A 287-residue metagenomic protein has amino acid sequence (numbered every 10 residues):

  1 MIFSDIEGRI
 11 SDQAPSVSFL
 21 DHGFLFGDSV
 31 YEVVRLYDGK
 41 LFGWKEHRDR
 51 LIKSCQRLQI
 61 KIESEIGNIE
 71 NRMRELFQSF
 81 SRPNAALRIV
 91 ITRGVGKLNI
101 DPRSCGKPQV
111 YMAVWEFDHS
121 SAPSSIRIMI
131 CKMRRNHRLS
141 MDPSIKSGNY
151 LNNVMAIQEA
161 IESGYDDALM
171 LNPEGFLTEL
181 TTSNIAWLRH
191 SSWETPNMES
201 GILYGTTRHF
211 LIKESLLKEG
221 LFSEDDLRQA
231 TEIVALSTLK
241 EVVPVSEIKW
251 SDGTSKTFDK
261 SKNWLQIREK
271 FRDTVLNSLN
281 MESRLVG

Functional and structural regions predicted by a protein language model:
M1-Q78, T92, K97, D101-G287: Helix-start/capping segments and mature chain N-termini
Q78-A85: Short secondary-structure junctions
